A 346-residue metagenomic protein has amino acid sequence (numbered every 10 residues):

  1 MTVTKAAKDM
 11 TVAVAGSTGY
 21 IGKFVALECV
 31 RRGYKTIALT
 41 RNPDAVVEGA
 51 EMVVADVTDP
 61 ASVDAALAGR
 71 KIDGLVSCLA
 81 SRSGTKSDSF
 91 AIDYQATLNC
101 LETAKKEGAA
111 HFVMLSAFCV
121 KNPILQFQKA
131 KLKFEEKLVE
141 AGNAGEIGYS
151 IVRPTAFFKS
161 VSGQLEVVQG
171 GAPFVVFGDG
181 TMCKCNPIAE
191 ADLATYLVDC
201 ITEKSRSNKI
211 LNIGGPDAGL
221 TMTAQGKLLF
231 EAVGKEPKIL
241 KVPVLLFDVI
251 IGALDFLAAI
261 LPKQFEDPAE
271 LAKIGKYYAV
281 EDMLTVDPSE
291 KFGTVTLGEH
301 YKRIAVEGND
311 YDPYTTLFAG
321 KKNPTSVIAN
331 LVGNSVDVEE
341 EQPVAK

Functional and structural regions predicted by a protein language model:
M1-A7: N-terminal chloroplast transit peptides
A7-E48, D59-A61, A68, E107 (+4 more regions): Oxidoreductase cofactor-interface core, primarily capturing Rossmann-like NAD(P)-dependent enzymes
T11, D73-G74, H111: Structural motif
T18, P43-E107, C119-K121: NAD(P)H-binding glycine-rich loop region in Rossmannoid oxidoreductase-like domains and their noncatalytic homologs
P60, D64, L98-L101, E190-V198 (+1 more regions): Short, amphipathic alpha-helical "lid/cap" segments that border enzyme active or binding sites
L245-K346: A hydrophobic C-terminal alpha-helical subdomain
